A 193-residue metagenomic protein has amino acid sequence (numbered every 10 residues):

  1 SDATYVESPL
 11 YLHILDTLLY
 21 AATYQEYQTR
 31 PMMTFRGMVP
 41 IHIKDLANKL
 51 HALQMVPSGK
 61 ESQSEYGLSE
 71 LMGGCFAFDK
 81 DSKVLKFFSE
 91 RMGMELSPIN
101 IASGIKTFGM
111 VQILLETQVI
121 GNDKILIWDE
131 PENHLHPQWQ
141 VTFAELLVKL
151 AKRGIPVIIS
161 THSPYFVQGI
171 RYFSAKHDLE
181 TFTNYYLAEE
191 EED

Functional and structural regions predicted by a protein language model:
S1-D123, D193: Phosphate-coordinating catalytic segments in nucleotide- and nucleic-acid-processing enzymes
F88-D193: Switch/communication elements of ASCE P-loop NTPase nucleotide-binding domains
